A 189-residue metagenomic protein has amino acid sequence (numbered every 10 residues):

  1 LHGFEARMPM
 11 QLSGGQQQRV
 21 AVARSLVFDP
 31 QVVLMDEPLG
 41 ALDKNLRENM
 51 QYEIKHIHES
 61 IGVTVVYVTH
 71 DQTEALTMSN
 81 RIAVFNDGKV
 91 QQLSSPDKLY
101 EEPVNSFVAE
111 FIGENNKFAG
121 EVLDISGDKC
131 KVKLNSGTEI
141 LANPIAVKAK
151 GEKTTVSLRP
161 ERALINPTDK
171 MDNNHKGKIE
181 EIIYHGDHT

Functional and structural regions predicted by a protein language model:
L1-F107: ABC ATPase nucleotide-binding domains
R81, K117-F118, H175: Structural detector for hydrophobic anchor residues on beta-strands
I82, V90, E102, G177-E180 (+1 more regions): Short, intrinsically disordered, charge-balanced linker/junction segments flanking boundaries in proteins
E101, K129-I183: Glycine/charge-rich catalytic "coupling/switch" loops of P-loop NTPases
E102-L123, K129-K131, S157: C-terminal boundary and immediately downstream tail of ABC-type ATPase nucleotide-binding domains
E114-N116, S126, K150, H185-D187: Short flexible coil/turn linkers enriched for glycine and charged/polar residues that connect secondary-structure
